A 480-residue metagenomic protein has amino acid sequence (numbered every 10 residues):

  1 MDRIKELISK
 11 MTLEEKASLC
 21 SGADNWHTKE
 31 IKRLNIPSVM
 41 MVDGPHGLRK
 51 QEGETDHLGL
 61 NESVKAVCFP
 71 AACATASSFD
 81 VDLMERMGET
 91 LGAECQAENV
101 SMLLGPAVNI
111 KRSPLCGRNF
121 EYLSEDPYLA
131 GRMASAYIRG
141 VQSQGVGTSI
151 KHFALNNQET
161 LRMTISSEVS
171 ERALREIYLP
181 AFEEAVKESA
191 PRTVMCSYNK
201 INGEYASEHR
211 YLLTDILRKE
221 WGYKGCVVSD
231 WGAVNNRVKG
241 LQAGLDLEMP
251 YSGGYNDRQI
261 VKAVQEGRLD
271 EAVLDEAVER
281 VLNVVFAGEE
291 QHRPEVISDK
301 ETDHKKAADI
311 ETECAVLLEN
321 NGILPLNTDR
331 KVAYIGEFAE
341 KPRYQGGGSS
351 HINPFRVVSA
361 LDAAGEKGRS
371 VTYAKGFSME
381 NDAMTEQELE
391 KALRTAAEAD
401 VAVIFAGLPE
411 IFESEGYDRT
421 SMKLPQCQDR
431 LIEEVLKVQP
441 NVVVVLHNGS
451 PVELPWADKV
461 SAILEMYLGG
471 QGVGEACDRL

Functional and structural regions predicted by a protein language model:
M1-L480: Glycoside hydrolase catalytic-domain context in secreted enzymes
